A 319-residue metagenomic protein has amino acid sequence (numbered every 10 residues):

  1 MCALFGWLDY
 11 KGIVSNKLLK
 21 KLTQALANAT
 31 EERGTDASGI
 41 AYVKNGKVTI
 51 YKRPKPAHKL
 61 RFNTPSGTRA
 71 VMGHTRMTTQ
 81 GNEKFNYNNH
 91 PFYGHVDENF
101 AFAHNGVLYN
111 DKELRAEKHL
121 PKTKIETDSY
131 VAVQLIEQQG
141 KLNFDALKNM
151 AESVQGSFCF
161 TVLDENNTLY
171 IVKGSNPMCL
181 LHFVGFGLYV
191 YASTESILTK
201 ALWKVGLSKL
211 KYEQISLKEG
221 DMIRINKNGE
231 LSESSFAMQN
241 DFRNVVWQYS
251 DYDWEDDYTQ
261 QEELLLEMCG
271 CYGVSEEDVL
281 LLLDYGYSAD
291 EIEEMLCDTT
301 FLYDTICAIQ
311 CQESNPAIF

Functional and structural regions predicted by a protein language model:
M1-F319: Conserved short alpha-helical segments that host acidic/polar catalytic motifs at enzyme active sites
